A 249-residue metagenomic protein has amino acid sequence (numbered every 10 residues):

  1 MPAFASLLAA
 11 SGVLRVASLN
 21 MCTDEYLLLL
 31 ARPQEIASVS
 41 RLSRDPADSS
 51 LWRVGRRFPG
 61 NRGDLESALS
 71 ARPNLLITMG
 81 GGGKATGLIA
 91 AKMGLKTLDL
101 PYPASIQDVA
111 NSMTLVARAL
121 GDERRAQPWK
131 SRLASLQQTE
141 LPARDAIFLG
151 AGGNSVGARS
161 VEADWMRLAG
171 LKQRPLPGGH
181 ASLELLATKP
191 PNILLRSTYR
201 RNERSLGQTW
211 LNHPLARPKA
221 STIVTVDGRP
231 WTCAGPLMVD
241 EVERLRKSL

Functional and structural regions predicted by a protein language model:
M1-L28, N61-L65, S70, A119-I147 (+3 more regions): Bacterial Sec-exported substrate-binding components of ABC uptake systems
R15, L75, A85-N154, P175-P177 (+1 more regions): Extracytoplasmic substrate-binding proteins
R15-A85, R174: A short, structured surface patch at a secondary-structure boundary
N20, S40, G80-G81, A151 (+3 more regions): Short secondary-structure boundary segments
D24-L29, R44-S49, G87, L149 (+3 more regions): Short, solvent-exposed loop/turn elements at domain surfaces
R32, V54, K92-L95, A169 (+1 more regions): Short, structured coil segments at secondary-structure junctions
L42-A47, V54, V156-A181: Alpha-helical, coiled-coil/dimerization segments enriched in small aliphatic residues
G82-K92, I193-L211: A ligand-binding cleft/hinge motif common to bilobed small-molecule-binding domains
